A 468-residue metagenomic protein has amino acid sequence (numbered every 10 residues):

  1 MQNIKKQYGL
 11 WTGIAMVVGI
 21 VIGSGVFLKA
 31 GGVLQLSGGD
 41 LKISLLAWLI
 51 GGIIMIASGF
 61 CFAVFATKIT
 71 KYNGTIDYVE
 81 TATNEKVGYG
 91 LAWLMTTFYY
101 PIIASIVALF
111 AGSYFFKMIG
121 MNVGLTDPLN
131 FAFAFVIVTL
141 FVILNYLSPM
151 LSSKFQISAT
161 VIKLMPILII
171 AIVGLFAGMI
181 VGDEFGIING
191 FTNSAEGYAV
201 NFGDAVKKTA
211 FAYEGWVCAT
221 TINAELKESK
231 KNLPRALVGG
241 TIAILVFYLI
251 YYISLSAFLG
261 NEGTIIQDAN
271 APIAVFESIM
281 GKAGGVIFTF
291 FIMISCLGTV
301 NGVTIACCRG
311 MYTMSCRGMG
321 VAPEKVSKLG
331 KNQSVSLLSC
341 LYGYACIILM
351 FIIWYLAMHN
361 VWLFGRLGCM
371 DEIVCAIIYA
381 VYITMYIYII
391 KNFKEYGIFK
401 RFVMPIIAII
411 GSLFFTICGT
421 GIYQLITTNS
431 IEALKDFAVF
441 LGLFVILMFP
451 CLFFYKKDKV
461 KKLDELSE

Functional and structural regions predicted by a protein language model:
M1-K42, M55-I56, F60, K71 (+1 more regions): Membrane-interface "cap" regions at the ends of multi-pass membrane proteins
N3-Q7, S44-L45, N122-L129, I157-T289: Helix-loop-helix junctions that connect adjacent transmembrane segments in multi-pass membrane transporters
G32, I56-V138, I143-Y146, M293-G310 (+1 more regions): Hydrophobic transmembrane alpha-helices that form the core helical bundles of multi-pass secondary transporters
L34-G39, M118-N130, M150-T160, I287 (+4 more regions): Transmembrane helix-loop boundary segments of multi-pass membrane transporters
D77-E80, N84, K117-M121, V238-N301 (+1 more regions): TM-loop-TM module centered on a large, flexible mid-protein loop between adjacent transmembrane helices in multi-pass
S113, F141, N145, V161-N193 (+4 more regions): Hydrophobic alpha-helical segments and their helix-loop junctions in multi-pass secondary transporters
L129-I180, E214, L237-I242, I377-A380 (+2 more regions): Membrane-interface loop-to-helix entry segments
G178, G368-I390, I398-E468: A generic transmembrane alpha-helix motif of multi-pass inner-membrane proteins
